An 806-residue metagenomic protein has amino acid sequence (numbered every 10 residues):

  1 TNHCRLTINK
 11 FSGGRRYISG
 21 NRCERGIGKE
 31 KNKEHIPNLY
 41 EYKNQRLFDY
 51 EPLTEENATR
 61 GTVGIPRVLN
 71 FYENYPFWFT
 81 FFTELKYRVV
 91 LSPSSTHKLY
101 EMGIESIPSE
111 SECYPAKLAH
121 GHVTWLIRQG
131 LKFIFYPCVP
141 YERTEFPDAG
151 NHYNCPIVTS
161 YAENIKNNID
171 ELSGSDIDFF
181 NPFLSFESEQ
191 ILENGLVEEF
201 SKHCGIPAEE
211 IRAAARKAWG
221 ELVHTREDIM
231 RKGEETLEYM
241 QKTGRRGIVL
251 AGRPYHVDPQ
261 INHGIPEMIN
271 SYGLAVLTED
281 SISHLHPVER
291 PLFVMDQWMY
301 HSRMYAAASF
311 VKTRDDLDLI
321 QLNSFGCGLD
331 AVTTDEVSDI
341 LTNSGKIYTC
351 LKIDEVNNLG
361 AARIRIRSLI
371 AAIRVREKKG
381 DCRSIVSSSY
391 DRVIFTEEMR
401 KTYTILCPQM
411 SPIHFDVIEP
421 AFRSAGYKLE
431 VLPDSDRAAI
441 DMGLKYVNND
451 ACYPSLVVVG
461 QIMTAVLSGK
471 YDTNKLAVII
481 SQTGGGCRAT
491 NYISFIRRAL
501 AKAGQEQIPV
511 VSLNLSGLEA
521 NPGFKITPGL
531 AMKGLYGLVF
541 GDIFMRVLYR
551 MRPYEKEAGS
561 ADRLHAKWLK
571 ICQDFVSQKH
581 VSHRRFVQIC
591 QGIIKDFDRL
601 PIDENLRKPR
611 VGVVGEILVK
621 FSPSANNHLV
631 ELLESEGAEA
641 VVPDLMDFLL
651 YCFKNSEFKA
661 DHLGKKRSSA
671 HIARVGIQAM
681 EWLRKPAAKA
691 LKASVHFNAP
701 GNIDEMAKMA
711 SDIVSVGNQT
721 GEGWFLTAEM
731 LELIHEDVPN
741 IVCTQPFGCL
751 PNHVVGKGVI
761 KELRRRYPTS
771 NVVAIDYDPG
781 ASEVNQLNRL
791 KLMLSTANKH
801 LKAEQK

Functional and structural regions predicted by a protein language model:
T1-K806: An N-terminal assembly and electron-transfer interface module characteristic of large anaerobic redox and radical
